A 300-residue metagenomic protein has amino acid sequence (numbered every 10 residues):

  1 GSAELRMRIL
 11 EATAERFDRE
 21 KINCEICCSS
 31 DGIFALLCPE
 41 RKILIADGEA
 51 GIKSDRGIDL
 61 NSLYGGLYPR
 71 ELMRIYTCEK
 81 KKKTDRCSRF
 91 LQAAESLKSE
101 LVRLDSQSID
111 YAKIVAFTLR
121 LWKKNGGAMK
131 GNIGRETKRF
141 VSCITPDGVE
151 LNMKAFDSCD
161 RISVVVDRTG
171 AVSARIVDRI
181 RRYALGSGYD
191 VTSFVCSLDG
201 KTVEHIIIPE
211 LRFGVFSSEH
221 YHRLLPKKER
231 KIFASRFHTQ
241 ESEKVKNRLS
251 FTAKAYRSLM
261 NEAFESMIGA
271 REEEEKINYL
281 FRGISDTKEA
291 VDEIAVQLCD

Functional and structural regions predicted by a protein language model:
G1-A14, V149-E150, K154, S158-A184: Glycine-rich phosphate-binding P-loop
S2, D47, S62-P69, D110 (+3 more regions): Alpha-helix initiation/capping motif
A14-K81, Y183-N261: Conserved nucleotide-sensing/catalytic segment adjacent to the nucleotide-binding pocket in NTP-handling enzymes
G32-F34, G48, L121-R135, S250 (+1 more regions): Rhodanese-like catalytic fold shared by cysteine-dependent sulfurtransferases and DSP/PTP-type phosphatases
L72-G126, R248-Q297: An accessory alpha-helical subdomain
C87, G148, V177, A184 (+5 more regions): Long, contiguous hydrophobic alpha-helical segments, chiefly transmembrane helices and signal peptides
A112-K154: N-terminal pre-Walker A segment at the start of P-loop NTPase domains
